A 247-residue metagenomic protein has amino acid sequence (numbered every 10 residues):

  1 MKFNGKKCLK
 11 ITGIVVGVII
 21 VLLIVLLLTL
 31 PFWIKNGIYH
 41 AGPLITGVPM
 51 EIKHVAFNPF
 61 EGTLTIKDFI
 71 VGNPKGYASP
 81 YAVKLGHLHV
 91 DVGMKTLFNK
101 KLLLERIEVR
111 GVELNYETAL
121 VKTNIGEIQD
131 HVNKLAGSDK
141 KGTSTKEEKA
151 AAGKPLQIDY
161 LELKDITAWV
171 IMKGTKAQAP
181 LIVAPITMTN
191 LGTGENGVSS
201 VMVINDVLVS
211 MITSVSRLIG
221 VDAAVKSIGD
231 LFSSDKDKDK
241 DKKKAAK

Functional and structural regions predicted by a protein language model:
K2-G47, D206, S210, L218-A223 (+1 more regions): N-terminal type II signal-anchor transmembrane helix that functions as the membrane-insertion/stop-transfer segment
N4, L30, N58, G93 (+1 more regions): Poly-acidic low-complexity segments
N4-K10, H54-P59, T96: Short, functional N-terminal and low-complexity linear motifs
I11-V16, I24-L30, V48-E51, T65-V71 (+3 more regions): A broad, low-specificity signal for short, low-complexity segments enriched in glycine/proline and polar/charged
G47-G76, K164: N-terminal leader/targeting pre-sequences
I70-N190, E195-A246: Secondary-structure transition motifs
